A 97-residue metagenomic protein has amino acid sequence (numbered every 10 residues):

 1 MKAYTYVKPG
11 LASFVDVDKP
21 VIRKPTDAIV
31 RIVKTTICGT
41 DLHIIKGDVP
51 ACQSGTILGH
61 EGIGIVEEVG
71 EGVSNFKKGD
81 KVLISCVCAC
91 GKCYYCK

Functional and structural regions predicted by a protein language model:
M1-K2: Extreme N-terminal starter segment of soluble prokaryotic enzymes
K8-G10, K24: Residue-level recognition of beta-strand termini and adjacent short loop/turns
G10-A12, T40, S74, G91: Glycine-centered loop/turn positions within well-structured domains that cap or flank conserved ligand/cofactor-binding
L11-K19: Short glycine/threonine/proline-enriched tight-turn/helix- or strand-capping micro-motif at secondary-structure
P20-T35, D48-Y94: Glycine-rich beta-strand-centered segment in the early N-terminal region that forms part of a ligand/cofactor-binding
T40-K46: Cytochrome P450 core scaffold surrounding the K-helix E-X-X-R motif and the conserved "meander" helix-loop region
K97: Detector for the c-type heme attachment site
